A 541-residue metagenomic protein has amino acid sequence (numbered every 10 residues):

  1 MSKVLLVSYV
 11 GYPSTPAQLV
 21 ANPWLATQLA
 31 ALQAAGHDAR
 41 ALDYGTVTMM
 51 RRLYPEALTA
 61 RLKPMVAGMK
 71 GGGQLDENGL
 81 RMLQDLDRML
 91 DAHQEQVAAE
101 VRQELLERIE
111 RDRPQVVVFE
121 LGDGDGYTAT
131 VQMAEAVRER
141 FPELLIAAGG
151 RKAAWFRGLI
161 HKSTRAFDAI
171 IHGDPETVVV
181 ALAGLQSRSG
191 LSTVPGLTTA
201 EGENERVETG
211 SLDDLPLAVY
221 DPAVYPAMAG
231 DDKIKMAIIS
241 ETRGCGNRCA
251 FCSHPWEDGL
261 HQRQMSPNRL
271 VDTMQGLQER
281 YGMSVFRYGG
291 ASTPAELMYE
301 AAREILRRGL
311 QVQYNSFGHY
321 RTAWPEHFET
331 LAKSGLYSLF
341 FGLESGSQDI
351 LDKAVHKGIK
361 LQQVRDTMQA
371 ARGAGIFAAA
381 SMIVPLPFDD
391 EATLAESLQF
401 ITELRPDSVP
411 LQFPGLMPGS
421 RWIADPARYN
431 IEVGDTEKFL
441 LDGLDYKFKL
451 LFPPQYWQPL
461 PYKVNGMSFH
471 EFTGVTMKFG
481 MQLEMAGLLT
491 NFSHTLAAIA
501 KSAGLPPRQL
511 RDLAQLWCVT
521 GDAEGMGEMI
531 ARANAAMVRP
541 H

Functional and structural regions predicted by a protein language model:
S2-V7, P13-P16, L25-T27, Q33-D38 (+6 more regions): Radical SAM enzyme core and accessory elements
V4-L5, Y12, V194, T198-I238 (+1 more regions): N-terminal [4Fe-4S]-dependent radical SAM core
V10, L343-L351, V355-H356, M368-T393 (+2 more regions): Conserved strand-turn element in the central/C-terminal portion of the radical SAM core barrel that lines
W24, Q28, H93-R206, F413 (+1 more regions): Glycine-rich beta-alpha loop elements in corrinoid/cobalamin-binding modules across cobalamin-dependent enzymes
R61-L75, M89-I109: Glycine-rich, highly charged phosphate/nucleotide-binding loops
R113-V117, M283, P406: Proline-aspartate-enriched helix->loop->beta-strand connector
R157-T164, F388-T402: Catalytic cores of alpha/beta
D213, L217-A379, V384-L386, Q399: Radical SAM [4Fe-4S] cluster-binding motif and immediate context
